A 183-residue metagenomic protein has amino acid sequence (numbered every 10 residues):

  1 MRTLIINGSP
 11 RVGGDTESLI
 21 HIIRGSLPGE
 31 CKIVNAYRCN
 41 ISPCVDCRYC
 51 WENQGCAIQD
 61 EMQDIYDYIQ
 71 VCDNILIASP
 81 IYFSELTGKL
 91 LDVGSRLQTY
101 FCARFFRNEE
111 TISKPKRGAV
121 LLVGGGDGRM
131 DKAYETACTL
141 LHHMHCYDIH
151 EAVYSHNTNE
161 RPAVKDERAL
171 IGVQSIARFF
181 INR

Functional and structural regions predicted by a protein language model:
M1-G29, Y37, G126, D166: N-terminal beta1-alpha1 ligand-phosphate binding loop
M1-L4, S26-L27, C138-R183: Glycine-rich phosphate/pyrophosphate-binding loop and the adjoining helix
V12-D15, E85-L86, R129-M130, R161: Secondary-structure boundary/capping motif
E17-H21, M130-C138, L170: Short, surface-exposed alpha-helical segments at coil->helix boundaries
E30-N40, A152-H156: A short beta-strand-loop structural module common to alpha/beta enzyme folds
C39-Y66: Cysteine-cluster motifs in flexible loop/terminal segments that predominantly coordinate metals
R48-N53, S95, E167-A169: Short, hinge-like loop/turn segments at secondary-structure boundaries
A57-M144: Helix-loop-strand module that forms the ligand-binding subsite of alpha/beta enzymes
